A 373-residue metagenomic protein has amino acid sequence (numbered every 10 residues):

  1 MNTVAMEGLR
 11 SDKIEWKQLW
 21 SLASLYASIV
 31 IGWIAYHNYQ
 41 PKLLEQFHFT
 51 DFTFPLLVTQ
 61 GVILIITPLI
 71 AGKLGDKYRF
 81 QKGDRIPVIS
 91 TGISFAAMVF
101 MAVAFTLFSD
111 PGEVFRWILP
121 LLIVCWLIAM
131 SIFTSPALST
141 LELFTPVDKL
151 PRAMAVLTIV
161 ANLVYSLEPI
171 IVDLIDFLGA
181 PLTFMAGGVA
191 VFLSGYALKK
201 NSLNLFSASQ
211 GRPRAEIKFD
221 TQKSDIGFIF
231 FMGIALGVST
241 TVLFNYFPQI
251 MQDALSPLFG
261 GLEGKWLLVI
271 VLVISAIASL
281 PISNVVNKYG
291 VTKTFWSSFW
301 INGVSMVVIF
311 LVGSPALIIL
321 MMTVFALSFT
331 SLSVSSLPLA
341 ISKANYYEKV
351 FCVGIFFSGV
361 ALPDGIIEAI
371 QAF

Functional and structural regions predicted by a protein language model:
N2-I63, F228-M232, L236-G260: Helix-loop boundary and gating motifs at the non-cytosolic
T67-K82, D176, A278-V291: Helix-to-loop junctions at the C-terminal end of transmembrane segments in multipass secondary transporters
R85-A102, K293-V308: Structural signature of the two symmetry-related core transmembrane helices
V99, P111-F133, L317-S331: Hydrophobic core of transmembrane alpha-helices in multi-pass small-molecule transporters, especially MFS/SLC-type
I132-T145, S331-N345: Intracellular juxtamembrane helix-capping segments at the cytosolic ends of symmetry-related transmembrane helices
L182-K200: Symmetry-related core transmembrane helices of the 12-TM Major Facilitator Superfamily/SLC fold
T292-S335: C-terminal transmembrane helical hairpin of 12-TM major facilitator-type secondary transporters
Y346-F373: A late C-terminal transmembrane helix in Major Facilitator Superfamily
